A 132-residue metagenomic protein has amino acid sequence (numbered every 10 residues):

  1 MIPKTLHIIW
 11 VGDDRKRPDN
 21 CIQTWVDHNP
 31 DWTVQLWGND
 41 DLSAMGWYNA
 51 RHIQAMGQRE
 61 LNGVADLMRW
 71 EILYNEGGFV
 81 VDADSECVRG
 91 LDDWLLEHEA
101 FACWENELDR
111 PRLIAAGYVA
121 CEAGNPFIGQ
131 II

Functional and structural regions predicted by a protein language model:
M1-N49, A123-P126: N-terminal anchoring/stem segment of glycosyltransferases
Q23, I53-Q54, D92, I128-I132: Generic detector of well-ordered alpha-helical segments enriched in charged/polar residues, highlighting helical
T33-E71: Active-site-proximal specificity loops/subdomain of glycosyltransferases
N62-I114, Y118: GT-A fold catalytic core of metal-dependent nucleotide-sugar glycosyltransferases, centered on the diacidic
Y118-I132: A structural motif
